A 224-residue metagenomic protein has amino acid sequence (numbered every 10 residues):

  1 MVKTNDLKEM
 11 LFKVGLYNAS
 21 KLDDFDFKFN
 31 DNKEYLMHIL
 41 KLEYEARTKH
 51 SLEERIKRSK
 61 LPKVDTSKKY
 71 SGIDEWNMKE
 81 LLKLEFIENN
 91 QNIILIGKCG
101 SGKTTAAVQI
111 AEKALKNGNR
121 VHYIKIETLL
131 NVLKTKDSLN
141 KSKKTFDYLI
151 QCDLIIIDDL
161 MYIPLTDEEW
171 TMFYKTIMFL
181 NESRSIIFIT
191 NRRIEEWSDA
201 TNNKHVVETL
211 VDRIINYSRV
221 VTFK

Functional and structural regions predicted by a protein language model:
M1-K8: Intrinsically disordered, low-complexity and often Lys/Arg-enriched segments
T4, A19-S20, N119-R120, L129-K136 (+3 more regions): Replace "adjacent to P-loop NTPase cores in ATP/GTP-dependent enzymes" with "adjacent to NTP-binding cores
E9-L61: Interdomain "pre-motor" coupling segment immediately N-terminal to P-loop NTPase/helicase cores
K63-L84: N-terminal pre-Walker A segment at the start of P-loop NTPase domains
N90-A106: Walker A/P-loop nucleotide-binding motif
N92-I94, L154, S185-I187: Residue-level preference for the first positions of well-ordered beta-strands
E112-I124: Post-Walker A helix-loop "phosphate-sensing" segment adjacent to the P-loop in P-loop NTPases
